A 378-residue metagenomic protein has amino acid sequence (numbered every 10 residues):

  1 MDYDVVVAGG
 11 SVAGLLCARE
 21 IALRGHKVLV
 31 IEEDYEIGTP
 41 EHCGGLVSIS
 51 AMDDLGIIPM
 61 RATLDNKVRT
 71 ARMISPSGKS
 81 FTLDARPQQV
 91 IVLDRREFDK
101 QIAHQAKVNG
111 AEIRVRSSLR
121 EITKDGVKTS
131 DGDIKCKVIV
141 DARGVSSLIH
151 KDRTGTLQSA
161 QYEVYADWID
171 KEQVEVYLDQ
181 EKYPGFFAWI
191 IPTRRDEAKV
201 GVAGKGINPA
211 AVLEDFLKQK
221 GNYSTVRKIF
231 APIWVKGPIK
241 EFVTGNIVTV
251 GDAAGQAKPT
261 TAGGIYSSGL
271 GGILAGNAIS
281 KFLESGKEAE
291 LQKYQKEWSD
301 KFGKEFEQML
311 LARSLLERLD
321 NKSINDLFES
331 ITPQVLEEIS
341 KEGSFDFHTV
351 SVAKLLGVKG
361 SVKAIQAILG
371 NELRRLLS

Functional and structural regions predicted by a protein language model:
M1-A13: Beta1/beta-strand and adjacent pyrophosphate-binding region of the FAD-binding site in flavoprotein oxidoreductases
A8, D141-A142, T249: Redox-cofactor binding/interface segments in oxidoreductases and associated redox assembly factors
A13, E36, S146: Conserved Rossmann-like nucleotide-cofactor binding loop
A22-H42: Glycine-rich FAD pyrophosphate-binding loop
S50-Q101: A conserved beta-strand/loop capping segment in the N-terminal third of enzymes that catalyze redox or closely related
Q105-T225: Predominantly flavin-linked oxidoreductase catalytic cores and closely associated redox partners
D133, I207-E284, K293: FAD/FMN-dependent oxidoreductases across multiple families
S280-S378: C-terminal helical "tail/cap" subdomain of flavin- and related membrane-associated enzymes
